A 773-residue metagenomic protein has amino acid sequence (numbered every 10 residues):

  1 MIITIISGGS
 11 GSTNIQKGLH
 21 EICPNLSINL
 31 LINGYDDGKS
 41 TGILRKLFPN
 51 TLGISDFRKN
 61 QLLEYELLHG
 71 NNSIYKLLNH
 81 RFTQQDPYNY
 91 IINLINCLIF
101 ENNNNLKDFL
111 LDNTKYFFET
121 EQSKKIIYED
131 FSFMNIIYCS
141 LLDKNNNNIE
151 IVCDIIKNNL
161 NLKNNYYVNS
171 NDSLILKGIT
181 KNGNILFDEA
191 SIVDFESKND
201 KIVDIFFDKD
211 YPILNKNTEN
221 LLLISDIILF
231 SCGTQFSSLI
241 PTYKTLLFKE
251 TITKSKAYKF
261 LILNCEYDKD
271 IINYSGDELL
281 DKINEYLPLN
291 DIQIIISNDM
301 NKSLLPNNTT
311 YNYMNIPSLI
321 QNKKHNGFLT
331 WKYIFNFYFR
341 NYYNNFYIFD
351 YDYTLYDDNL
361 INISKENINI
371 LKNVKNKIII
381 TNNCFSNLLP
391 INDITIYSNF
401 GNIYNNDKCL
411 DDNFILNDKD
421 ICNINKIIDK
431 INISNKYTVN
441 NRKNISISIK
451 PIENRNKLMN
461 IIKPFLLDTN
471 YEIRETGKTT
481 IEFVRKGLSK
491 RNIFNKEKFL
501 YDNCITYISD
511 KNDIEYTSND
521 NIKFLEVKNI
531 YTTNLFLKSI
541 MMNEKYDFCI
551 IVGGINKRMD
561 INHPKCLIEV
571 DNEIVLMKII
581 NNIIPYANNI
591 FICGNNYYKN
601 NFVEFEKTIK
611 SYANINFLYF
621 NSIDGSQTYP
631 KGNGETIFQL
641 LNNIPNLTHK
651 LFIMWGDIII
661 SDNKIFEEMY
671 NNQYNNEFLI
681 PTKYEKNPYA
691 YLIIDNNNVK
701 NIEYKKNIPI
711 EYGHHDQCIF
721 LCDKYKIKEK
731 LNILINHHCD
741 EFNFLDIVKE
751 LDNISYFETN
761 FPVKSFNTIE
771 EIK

Functional and structural regions predicted by a protein language model:
N33-N199: Electropositive, gly/pro-rich neighborhoods at or near active sites that engage anionic ligands
G183-K198, I202, L618, I660-H738: Conserved core of the sugar-phosphate nucleotidyltransferase
N344-I361: Asp-based phosphoryl-transfer active-site loop
L360-T438: Active-site phosphate-binding/coordination module
K430-E515, D520: Conserved acidic, metal-coordinating active-site core of Asp-based, Mg2+-dependent phosphoryl-transfer enzymes
M542-N600: N-terminal glycine-rich phosphate-binding loop and ensuing alpha1 helix
N600-V603, T608-D695: Conserved beta-loop-beta/alpha segment of the NTase-like Rossmann-fold superfamily that binds/positions NTPs
G713-K773: Conserved alpha/beta core of the MobA/IspD/sugar-nucleotide pyrophosphorylase nucleotidyltransferase superfamily
